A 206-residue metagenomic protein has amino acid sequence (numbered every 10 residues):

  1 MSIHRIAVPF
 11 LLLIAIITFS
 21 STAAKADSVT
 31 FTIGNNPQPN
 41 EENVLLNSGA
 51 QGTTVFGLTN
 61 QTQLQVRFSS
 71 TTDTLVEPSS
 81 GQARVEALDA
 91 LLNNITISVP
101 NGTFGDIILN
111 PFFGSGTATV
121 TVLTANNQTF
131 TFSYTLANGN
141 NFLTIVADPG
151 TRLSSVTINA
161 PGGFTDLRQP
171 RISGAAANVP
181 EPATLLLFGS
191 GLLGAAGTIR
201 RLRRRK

Functional and structural regions predicted by a protein language model:
S2-S28, D166-A196: Short, threonine-centered small-residue motifs that mark membrane-proximal processing/anchoring sites and TM-junction
F19, G57, I199-R200: Short intrinsically disordered, low-complexity segments
D27-A177: Surface-exposed, well-ordered secondary-structure segments
G197-K206: C-terminal membrane-anchoring or membrane-association module
